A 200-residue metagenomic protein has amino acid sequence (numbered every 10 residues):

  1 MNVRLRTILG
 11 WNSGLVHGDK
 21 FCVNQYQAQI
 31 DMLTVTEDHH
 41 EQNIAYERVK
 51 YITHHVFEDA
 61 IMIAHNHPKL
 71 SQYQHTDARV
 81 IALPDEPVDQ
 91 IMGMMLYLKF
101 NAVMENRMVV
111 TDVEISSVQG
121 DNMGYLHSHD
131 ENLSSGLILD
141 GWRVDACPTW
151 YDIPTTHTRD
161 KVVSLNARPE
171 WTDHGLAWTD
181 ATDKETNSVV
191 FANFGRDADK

Functional and structural regions predicted by a protein language model:
M1: Short, Gly/Pro- and small/polar-rich lid/capping loops
R4-R6, R48, R79, R107 (+4 more regions): Arginine residue identity/basic-tract feature
R6-A102, D173-H174, D180-K200: Histidine-centered catalytic/metal-coordination loop motif
S13, S71, S116-S117, S128 (+3 more regions): Generic serine detector
V103-S117: Short, surface-exposed ligand- or partner-binding patches at beta-edge/loop junctions that are enriched in aromatics
I115-T155: Short, low-complexity, polybasic intrinsically disordered segments
D140-K200: Intrinsic low-complexity, glycine/proline- and repeat-rich, mixed-charge intrinsically disordered regions appended
